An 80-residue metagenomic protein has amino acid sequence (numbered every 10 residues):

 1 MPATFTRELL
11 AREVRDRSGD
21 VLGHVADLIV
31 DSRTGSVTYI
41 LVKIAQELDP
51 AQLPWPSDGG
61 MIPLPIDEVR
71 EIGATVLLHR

Functional and structural regions predicted by a protein language model:
M1-R80: Peripheral interaction segments used for macromolecular assembly
